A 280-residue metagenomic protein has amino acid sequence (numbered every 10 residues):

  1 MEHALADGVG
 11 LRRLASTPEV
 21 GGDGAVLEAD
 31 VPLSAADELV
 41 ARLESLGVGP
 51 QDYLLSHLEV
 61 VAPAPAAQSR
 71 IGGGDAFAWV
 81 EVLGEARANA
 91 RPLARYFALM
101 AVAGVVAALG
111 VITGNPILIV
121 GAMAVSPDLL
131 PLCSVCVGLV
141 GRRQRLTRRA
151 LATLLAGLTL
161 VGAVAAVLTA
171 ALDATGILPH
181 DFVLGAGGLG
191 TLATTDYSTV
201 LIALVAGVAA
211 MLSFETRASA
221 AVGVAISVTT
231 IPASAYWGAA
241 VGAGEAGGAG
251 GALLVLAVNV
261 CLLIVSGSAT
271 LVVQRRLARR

Functional and structural regions predicted by a protein language model:
M1-A76: Soluble N-terminal domains of membrane-associated systems
L5-D7, L43-G47, S126, S227 (+1 more regions): Short, solvent-exposed amphipathic alpha-helical segments in soluble enzyme and RNA/protein-processing domains
D37-L39, L43-E44, A62-G73, L93-A108 (+3 more regions): Hydrophobic alpha-helical transmembrane segments
Y53, M123-L132, S227-S234: Short, proline-centered helix/strand-breaking motifs
I71-G72, V80, R87-A90, G238: Transmembrane helical cores of multi-pass secondary ion antiporters/exchangers
A88-T175: Core alpha-helical transmembrane segments of integral membrane proteins
A156-R280: Generic detector of multi-pass transmembrane helix bundles and their immediately adjacent loops in polytopic membrane
